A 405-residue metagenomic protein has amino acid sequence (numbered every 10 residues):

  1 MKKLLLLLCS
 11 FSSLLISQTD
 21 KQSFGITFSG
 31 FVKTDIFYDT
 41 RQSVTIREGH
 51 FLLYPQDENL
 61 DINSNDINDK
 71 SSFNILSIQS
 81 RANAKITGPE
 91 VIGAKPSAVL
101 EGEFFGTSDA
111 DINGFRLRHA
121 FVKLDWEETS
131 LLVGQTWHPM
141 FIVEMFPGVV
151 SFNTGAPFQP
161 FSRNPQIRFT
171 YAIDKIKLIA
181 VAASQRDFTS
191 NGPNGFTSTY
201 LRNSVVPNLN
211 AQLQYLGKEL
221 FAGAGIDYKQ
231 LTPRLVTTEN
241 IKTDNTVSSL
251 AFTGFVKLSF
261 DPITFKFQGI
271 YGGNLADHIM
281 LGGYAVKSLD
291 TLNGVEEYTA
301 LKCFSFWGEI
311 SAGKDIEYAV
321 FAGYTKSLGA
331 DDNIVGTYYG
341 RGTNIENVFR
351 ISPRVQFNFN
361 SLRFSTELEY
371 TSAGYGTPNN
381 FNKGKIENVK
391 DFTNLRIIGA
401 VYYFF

Functional and structural regions predicted by a protein language model:
M1-D20: Bacterial Sec-dependent N-terminal signal peptides
K21, F73-S77, A110-L117, F158-S162 (+7 more regions): Transmembrane beta-barrel outer-membrane domains
K21-E48, E58-F188, V205, N210 (+2 more regions): Outer membrane beta-barrel
I36-V44, E90, G106-A110, P139-V143 (+7 more regions): Gram-negative outer-membrane beta-barrel proteins
R47-L60, V286-N293: Surface-exposed loop/turn segments flanking beta-strands in extracellular/periplasmic regions
I67-K70, F105-T107, V150-G155, S190-T199 (+4 more regions): Extracellular loop and loop/strand-boundary signature of outer-membrane beta-barrel proteins
E219-I345, F349: Detector for outer-membrane/organellar transmembrane beta-barrel domains, recognizing the amphipathic beta-strand
V389-F405: Outer-membrane beta-barrel "beta-signal"
